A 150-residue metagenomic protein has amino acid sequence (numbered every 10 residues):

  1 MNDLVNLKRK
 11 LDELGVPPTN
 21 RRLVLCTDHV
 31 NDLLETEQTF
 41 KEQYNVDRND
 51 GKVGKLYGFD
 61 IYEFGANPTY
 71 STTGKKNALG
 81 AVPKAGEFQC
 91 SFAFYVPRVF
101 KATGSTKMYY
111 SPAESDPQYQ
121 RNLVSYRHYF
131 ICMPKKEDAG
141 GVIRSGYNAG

Functional and structural regions predicted by a protein language model:
M1-G54: Extended, solvent-exposed, turn-rich assembly/linker loops in the middle of proteins
T36-G150: Sequence/fold signature of self-assembling virion shell proteins
